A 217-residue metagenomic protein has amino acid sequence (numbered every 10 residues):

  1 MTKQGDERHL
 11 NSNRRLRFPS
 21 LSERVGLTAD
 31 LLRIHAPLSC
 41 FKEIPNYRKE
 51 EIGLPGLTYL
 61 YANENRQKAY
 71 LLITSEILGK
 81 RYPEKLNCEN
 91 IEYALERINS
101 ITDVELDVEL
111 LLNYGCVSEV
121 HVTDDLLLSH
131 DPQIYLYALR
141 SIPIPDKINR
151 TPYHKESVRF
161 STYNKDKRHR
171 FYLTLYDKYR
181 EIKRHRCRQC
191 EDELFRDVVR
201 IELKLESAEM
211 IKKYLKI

Functional and structural regions predicted by a protein language model:
M1-I217: Structured, helix-rich domain cores that form ligand/interaction pockets
